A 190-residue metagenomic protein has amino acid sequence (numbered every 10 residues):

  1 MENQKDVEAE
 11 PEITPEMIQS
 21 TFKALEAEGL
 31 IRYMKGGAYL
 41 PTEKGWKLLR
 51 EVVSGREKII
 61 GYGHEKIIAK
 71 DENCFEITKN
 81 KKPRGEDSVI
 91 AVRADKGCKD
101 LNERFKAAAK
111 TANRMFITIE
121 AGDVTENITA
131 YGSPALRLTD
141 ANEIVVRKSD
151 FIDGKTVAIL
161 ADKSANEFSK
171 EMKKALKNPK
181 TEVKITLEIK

Functional and structural regions predicted by a protein language model:
M1-E10: Short acidic, hydrophobic short linear motifs in intrinsically disordered regions
E12-A27: Short amphipathic alpha-helical interaction segments
E26-G36: A short, conserved structural fragment
G36-V53: Short, cationic-aromatic polyanion-contact patches
E51-E86, V92-R93: N-terminal targeting and processing segments
S54-I60, K66, K70, T118-N127 (+2 more regions): Eukaryotic, polar/proline-rich low-complexity intrinsically disordered regions
K58, K82-S133: Acidic (E/D-rich), amphipathic helical modules within compact regulatory domains
R84, T125-K173: Short, solvent-exposed interaction modules
